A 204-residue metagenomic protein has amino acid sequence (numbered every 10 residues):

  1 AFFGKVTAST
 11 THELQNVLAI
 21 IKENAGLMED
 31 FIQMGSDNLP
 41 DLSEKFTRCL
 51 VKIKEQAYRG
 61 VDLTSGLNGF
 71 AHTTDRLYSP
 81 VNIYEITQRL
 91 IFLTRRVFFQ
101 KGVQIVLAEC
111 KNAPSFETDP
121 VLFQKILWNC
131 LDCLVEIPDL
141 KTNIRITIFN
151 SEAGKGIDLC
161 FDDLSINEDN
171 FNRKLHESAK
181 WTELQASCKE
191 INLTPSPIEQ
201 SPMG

Functional and structural regions predicted by a protein language model:
A1-N16, W181: Conserved HAMP-HisKA connector
L14-Y58, Y78: Histidine phosphotransfer helical core of two-component systems
R48-K52, G69, N82-R96, W128-N129: Short beta-to-alpha transition helix within the HATPase_c
C49-L50, T64-P80, K111-N112, E136-L140: Flexible helix-coil linker/loop segments in the cytosolic histidine kinase module, especially at subdomain junctions
T73, T94-Q104: A short helix-and-adjacent loop within the catalytic ATP-binding
Q104-P114, S151: Conserved catalytic submotifs in the C-terminal HATPase_c
A153-A186: Glycine-rich/acidic phosphate-handling loop/turn and adjacent ATP-lid/helix of nucleotide-binding kinase/ATPase domains
K180-P202: Conserved glycine-/histidine-rich ATP-lid loop and adjacent helix of the Bergerat-fold HATPase_c
